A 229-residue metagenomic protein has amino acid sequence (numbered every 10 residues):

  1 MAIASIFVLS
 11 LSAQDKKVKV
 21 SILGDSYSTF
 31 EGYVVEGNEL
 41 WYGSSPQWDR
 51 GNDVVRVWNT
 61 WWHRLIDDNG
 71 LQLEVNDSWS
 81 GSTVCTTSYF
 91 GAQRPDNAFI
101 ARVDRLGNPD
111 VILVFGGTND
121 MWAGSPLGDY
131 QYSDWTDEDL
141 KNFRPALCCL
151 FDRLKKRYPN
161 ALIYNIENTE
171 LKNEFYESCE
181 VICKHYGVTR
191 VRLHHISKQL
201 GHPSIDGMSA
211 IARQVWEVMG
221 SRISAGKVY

Functional and structural regions predicted by a protein language model:
M1-V8: Bacterial N-terminal signal peptides
A13-D15: Boundary at the C-terminal end of the N-terminal hydrophobic targeting segment
K19-S21, Y33-Y132, T136: Conserved SGNH/GDSL esterase-like catalytic core that processes O-acyl groups on lipids and polysaccharides
L23-G24, I166: Short hydrophobic segments within beta-strands
Y27-S28, G207: Short active-site segment of divalent metal-dependent hydrolases/proteases that encodes the spacing between
T29-F30, K172: Active-site environment of divalent metal-dependent phosphoester hydrolases
Q93-Y229: Alpha-helical cap/lid subdomain in secreted, periplasmic, or secretory-pathway luminal O-acyl-processing enzymes
